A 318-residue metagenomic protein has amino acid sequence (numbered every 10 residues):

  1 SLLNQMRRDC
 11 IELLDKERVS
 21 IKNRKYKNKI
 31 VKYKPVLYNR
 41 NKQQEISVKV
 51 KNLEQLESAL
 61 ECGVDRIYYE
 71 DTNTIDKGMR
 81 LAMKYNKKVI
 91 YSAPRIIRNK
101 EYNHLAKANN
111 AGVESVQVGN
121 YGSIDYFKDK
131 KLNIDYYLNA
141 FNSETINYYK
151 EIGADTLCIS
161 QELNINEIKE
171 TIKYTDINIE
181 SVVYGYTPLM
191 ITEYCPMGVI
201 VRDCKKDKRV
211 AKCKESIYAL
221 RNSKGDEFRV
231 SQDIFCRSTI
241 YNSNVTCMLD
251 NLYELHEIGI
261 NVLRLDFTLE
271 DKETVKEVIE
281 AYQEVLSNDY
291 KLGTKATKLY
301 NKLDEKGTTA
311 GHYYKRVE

Functional and structural regions predicted by a protein language model:
S1-Y148, I152-E318: Active-site pocket-lining/capping segments in soluble small-molecule metabolic enzymes
